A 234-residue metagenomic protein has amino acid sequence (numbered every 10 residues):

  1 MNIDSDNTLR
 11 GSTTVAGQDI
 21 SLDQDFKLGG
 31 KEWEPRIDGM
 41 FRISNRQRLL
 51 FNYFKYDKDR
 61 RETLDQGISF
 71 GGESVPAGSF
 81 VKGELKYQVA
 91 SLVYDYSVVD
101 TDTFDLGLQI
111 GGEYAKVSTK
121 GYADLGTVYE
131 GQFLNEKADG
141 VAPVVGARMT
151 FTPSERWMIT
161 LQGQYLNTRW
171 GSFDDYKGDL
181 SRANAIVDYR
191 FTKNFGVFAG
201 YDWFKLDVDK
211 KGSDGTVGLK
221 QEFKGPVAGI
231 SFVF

Functional and structural regions predicted by a protein language model:
M1-I3, F51-K55, L108-Y114, L161-Y165 (+1 more regions): Transmembrane beta-barrel strands of outer-membrane/channel proteins
D6-E32, K55-Q88, Y114-G140, T168-Y176 (+1 more regions): Extracellular/periplasm-exposed beta-strand and loop segments of Gram-negative cell-envelope proteins, dominated by
W33-R48, G178-R190: Transmembrane beta-barrel strand/turn architecture of Gram-negative outer membrane proteins
I37-G39, L92-Y94, L108, V145-A147 (+3 more regions): Membrane-embedded beta-strands of outer-membrane beta-barrel proteins, especially the hydrophobic/small aromatic
F41-I43, Y96-V98, M149-F151, Y189 (+1 more regions): Residue-level signature of outer-membrane beta-barrel architecture
R46-L49, D102-F104, E155-I159, N194-V197: Repeated loop/turn-to-beta-strand initiation elements of outer-membrane beta-barrel proteins
R148-N167: Surface-exposed extracellular loop regions of Gram-negative outer-membrane beta-barrel proteins
Y189, Q221-F234: Outer-membrane beta-barrel "beta-signal"
